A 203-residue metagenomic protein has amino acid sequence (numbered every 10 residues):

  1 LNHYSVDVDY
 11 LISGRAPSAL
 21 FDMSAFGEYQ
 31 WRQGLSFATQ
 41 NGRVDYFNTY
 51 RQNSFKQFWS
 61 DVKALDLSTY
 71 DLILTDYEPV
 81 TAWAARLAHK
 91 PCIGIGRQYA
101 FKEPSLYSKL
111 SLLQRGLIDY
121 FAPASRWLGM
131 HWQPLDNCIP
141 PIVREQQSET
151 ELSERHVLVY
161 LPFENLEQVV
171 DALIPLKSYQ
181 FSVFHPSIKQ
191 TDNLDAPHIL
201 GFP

Functional and structural regions predicted by a protein language model:
H3-Q57: Conserved nucleotide-sugar phosphate-binding/catalytic loop shared by glycosyltransferases and other
H3-Y10, S68, K177-S182: A generic structural motif
L11-S13, I95-G96, M130, F184: Generic beta-sheet signal
Q40-L72, Y77-V80: Conserved nucleotide-sugar donor-binding subdomain of glycosyltransferases
R86-E103: Active-site proximal beta-strand in glycosyltransferases
A88-P91, A124-S125, K177-Y179: A short helix->loop->beta-strand "cap" motif at the edges of active sites that frequently abuts
K102-L166, V183-F202: A nucleotide-sugar donor-handling region in carbohydrate enzymes
N165-V183: Short hydrophobic signal-anchor/transmembrane segments that target glycosyltransferases and glycosylation machinery
